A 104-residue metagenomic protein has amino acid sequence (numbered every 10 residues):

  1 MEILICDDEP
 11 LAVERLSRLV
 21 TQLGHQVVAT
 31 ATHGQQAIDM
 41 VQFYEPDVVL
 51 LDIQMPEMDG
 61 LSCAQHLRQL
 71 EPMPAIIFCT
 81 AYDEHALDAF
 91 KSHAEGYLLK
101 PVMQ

Functional and structural regions predicted by a protein language model:
M1-E2: Non-catalytic signal-transmission and effector/linker regions of two-component phosphorelay proteins
D7: Conserved acidic carboxylate
P10-A29: Two-component/phosphorelay signaling modules centered on CheY-like receiver
A31-Q35: Conserved Asp/Asn-Gly motif in the active-site loop of CheY-like receiver
I38-Q104: CheY-like receiver
